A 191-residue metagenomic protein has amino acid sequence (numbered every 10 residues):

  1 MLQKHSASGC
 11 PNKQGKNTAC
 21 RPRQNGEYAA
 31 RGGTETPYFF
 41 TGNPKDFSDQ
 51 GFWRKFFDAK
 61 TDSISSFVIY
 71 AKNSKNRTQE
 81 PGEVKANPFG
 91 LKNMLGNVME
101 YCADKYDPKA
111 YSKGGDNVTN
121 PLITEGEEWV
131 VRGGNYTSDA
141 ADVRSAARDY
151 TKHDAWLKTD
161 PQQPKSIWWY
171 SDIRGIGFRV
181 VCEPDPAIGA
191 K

Functional and structural regions predicted by a protein language model:
M1-K4, G26, I69, M99-Y101 (+2 more regions): Signature tryptophan residues that serve as conserved aromatic anchors
M1-T36, A71-K92, F178-R179: Short aromatic-cysteine micro-motif
T34-E35, G42-K55, S74-R77, M94-K191: Surface-exposed recognition segments
P37, S66-I69, E80-E83, D116 (+1 more regions): Conserved beta-strand positions that form and line the central face of beta-propeller blades
A59-D62, S171: Structural motif
T61-K75: Short, charged, amphipathic alpha-helices and their helix-cap/turn boundaries
